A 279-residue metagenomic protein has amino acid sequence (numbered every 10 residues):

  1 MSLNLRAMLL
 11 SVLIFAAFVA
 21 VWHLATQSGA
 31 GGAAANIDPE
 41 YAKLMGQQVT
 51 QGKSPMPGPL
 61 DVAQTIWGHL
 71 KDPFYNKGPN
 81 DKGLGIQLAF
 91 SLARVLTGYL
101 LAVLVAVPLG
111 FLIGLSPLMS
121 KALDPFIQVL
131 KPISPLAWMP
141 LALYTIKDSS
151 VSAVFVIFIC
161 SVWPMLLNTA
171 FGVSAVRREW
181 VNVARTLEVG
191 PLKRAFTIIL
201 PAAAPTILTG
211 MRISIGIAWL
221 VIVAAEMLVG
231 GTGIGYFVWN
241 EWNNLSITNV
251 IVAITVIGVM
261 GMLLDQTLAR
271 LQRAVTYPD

Functional and structural regions predicted by a protein language model:
A30-L100: Periplasmic/extracellular loop-to-transmembrane helix junction in inner-membrane transport proteins
I86, F90-R94, Y144-M165, A203-P205 (+1 more regions): Loop-to-helix entry region at the N-terminal start of transmembrane alpha-helices in multi-pass membrane transporters
T97-I127: Transmembrane-helix boundary motif in ABC transporter permease subunits
G114, D124-P164, F171-G172: Generic hydrophobic transmembrane alpha-helix motif, especially the helices
F155, I159, L192-A224, T248 (+1 more regions): Transmembrane alpha-helices
P164-I213, V238: Short cytoplasmic-facing helical segments at TM-TM junctions of multi-pass membrane proteins
G235-R270: Hydrophobic alpha-helical transmembrane segments of polytopic membrane proteins
Q272-D279: Short cytosolic juxtamembrane segments of multi-pass membrane proteins
